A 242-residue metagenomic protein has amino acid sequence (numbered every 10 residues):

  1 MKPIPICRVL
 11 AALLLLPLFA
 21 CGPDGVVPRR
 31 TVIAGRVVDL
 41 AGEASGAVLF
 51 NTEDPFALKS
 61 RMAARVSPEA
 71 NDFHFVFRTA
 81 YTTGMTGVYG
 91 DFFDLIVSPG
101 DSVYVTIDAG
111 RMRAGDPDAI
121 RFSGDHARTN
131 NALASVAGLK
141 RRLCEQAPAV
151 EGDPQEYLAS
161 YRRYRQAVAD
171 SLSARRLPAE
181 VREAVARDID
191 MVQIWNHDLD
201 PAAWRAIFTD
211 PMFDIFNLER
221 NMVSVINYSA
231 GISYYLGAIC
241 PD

Functional and structural regions predicted by a protein language model:
M1-L10: Bacterial N-terminal signal peptides that target proteins for export
A11, V88-L95, G152-Q155, D198-F213: Generic structural signal for short, solvent-exposed loop/turn connectors between secondary structure elements
P17-A20: C-terminal motif of bacterial Sec signal peptides marking the signal peptidase cleavage site
G22-A184, D188: A non-transmembrane, solvent-exposed segment enriched in polar/low-complexity residues
A186-D242: Extended amphipathic alpha-helical segments with heptad-repeat/coiled-coil character used for oligomerization, fusion
